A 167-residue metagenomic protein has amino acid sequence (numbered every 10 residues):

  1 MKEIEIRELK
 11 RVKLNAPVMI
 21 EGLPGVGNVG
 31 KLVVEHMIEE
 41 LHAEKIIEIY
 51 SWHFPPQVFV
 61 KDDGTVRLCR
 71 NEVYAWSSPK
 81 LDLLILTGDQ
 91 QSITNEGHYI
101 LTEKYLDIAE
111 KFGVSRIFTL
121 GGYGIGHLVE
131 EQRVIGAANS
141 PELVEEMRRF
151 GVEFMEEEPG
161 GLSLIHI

Functional and structural regions predicted by a protein language model:
M1-D89: N-terminal short beta-loop-beta anion/metal-coordinating cradle
T65-S163: Glycine-rich phosphate- or other oxyanion-binding loops that anchor nucleotides, phosphorylated ligands
I165-I167: Conserved small/polar residues in nucleotide/adenosyl-binding loops
